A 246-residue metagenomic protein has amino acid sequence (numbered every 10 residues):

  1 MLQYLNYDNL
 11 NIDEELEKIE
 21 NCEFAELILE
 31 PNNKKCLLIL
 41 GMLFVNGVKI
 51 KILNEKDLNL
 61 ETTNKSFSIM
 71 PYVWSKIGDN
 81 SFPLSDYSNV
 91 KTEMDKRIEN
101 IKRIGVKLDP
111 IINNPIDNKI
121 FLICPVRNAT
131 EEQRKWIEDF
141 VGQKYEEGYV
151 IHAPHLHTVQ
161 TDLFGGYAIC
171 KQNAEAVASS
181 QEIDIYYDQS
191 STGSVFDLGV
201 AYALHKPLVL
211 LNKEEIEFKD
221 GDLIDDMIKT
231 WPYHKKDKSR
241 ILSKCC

Functional and structural regions predicted by a protein language model:
M1-C246: Conserved catalytic or regulatory cores that recognize and/or transform ribose-phosphate-containing ligands
